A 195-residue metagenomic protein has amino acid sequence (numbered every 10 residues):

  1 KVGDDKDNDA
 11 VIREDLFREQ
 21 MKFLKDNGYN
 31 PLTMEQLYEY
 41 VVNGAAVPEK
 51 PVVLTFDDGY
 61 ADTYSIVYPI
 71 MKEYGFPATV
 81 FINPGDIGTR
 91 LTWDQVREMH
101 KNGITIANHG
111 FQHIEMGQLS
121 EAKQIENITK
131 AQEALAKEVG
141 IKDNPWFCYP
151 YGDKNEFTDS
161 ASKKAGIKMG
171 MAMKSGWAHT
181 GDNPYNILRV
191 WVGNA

Functional and structural regions predicted by a protein language model:
K1-T55, A61-D62, Q118-A195: C-terminal active-site subregion of NodB/CE4 polysaccharide deacetylases
F56-D57, N108: Active-site flanking residues adjacent to catalytic metal/cofactor-binding acidic residues
Y60-A61, Q112: Short, glycine/acidic-enriched loop or turn micro-motifs at the edges of active sites
Y64-S65, F76-P77, I82-P84: Cell-envelope/glycan interface and biosynthesis
Y68-G75, T89-A107, K163-K164, G181: Acidic (Asp/Glu)-rich catalytic clusters
F81, H109, G170-A172: Short beta-strand and adjacent tight-turn residues that come in two discontinuous sequence segments and form the edges
M99, I106-H109, A131, I187: Structural signal for hydrophobic
A107-A122: Substrate-binding clefts and substrate-entry loops adjacent to catalytic sites of polymer-processing enzymes acting on
